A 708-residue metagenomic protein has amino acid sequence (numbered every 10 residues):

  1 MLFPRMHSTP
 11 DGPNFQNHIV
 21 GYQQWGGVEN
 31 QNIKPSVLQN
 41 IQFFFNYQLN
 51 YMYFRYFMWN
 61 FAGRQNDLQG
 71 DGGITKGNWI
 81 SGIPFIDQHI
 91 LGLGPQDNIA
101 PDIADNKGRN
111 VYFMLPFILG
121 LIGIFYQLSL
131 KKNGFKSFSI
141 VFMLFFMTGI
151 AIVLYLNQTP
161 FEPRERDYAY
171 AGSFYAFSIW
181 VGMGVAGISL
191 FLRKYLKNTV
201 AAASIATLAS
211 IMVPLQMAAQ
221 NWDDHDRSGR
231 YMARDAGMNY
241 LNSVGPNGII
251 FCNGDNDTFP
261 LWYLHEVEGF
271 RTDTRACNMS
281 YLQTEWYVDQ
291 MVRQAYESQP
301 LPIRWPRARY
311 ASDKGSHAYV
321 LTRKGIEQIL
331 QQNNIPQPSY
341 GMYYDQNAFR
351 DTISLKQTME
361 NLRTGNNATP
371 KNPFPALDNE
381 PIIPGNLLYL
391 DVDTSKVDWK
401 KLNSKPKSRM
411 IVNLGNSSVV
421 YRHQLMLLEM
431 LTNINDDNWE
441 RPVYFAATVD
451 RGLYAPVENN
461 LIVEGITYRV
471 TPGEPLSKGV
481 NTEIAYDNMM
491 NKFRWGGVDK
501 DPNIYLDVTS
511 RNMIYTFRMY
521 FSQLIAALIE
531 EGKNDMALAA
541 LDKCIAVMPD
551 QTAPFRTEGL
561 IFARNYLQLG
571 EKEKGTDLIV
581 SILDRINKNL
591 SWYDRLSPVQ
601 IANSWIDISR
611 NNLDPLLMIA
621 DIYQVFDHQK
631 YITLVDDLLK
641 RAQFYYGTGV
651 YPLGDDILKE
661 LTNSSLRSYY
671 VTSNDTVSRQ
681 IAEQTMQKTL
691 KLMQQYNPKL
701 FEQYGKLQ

Functional and structural regions predicted by a protein language model:
M1-Y170, F177-N247, W262-Q708: ER/secretory pathway lumenal C-terminal domains and tails of membrane proteins involved in glycoprotein biogenesis
F259: Short glycine-rich, flexible loops that bind phosphorylated cofactors or substrates
